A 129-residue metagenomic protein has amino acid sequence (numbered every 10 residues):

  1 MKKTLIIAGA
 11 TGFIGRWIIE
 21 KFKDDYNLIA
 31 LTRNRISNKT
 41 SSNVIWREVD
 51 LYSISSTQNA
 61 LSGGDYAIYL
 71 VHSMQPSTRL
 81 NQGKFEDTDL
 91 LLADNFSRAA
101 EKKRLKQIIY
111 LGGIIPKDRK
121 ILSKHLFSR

Functional and structural regions predicted by a protein language model:
K2-D25: N-terminal Rossmann NAD(P)H-binding glycine-rich loop of SDR-like oxidoreductase domains
T4, D65-Y66, Q107: Structural motif
A8, L31, L70-V71, I108-I114: SDR active-site strand-loop-helix element
W17, L92-N95, F127-R129: Short, solvent-exposed amphipathic alpha-helices that sit in or adjacent to ligand/effector-binding or catalytic
N27-R33: Conserved glycine-rich Rossmann-like NAD(P)H-binding loop of the short-chain dehydrogenase/reductase
I36-K103, I115-R119: NAD(P)H-binding glycine-rich loop region in Rossmannoid oxidoreductase-like domains and their noncatalytic homologs
G113-R129: Catalytic helix-loop patch of NAD(P)-dependent Rossmann-fold dehydrogenases
